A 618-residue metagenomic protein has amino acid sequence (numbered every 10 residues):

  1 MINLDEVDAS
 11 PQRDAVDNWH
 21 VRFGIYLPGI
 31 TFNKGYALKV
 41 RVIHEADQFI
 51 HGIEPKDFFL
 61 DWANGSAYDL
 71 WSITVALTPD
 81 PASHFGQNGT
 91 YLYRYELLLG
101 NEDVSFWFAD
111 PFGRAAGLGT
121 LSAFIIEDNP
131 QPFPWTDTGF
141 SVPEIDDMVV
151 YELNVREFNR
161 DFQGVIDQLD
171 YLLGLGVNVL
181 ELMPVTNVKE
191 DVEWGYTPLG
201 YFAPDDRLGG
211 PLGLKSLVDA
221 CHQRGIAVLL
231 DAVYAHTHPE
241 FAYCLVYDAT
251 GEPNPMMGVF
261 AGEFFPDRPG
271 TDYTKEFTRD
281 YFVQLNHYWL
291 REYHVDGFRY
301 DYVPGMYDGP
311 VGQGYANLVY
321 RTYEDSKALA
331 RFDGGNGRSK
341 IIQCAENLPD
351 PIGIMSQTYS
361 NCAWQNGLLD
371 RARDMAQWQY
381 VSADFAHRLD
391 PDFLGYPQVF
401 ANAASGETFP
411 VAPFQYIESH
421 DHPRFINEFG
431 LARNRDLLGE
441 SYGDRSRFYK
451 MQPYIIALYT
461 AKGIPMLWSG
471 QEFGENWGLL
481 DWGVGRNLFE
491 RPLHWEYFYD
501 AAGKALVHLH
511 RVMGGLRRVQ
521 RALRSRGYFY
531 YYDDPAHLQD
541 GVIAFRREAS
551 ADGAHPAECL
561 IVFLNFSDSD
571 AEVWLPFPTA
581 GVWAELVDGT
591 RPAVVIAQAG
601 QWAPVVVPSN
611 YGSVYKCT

Functional and structural regions predicted by a protein language model:
M1-F32, F49-E152, R160: The feature marks proteins involved in alpha-glucan
R22-T31, L38, F566-G581: Surface-exposed beta-strand/loop patches in extracellular or lumenal glycoproteins
R41-F49, G100, D588-R591: Change "in extracellular beta-sheet-rich domains … of secreted and cell-surface proteins" to "in beta-sheet-rich domains
P111-L118, Q131-P132, T136-M148, N154-I342: Substrate-binding/active-site clefts of carbohydrate-active enzymes
G113-L121, H294, V319-W482, R518 (+3 more regions): Conserved alpha/beta catalytic core and glycan-binding cleft of carbohydrate-active enzymes
V303-V311, R435-F448, H494-K504, G600-A603: Active-site rim elements
H494-A536, Y611: Aromatic- and carboxylate-lined catalytic core of secreted/periplasmic carbohydrate-active enzymes
A597-T618: C-terminal beta-strand-rich structural cap/linker in extracellular carbohydrate-active enzymes
